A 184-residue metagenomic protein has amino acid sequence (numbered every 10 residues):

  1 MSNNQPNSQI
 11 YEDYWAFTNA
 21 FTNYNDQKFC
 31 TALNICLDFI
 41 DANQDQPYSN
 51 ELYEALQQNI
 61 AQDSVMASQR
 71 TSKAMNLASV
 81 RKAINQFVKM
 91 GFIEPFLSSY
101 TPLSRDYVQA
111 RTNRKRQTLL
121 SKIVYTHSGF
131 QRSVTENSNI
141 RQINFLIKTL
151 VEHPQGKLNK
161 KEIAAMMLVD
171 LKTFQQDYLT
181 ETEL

Functional and structural regions predicted by a protein language model:
S2-L184: Donor-sugar nucleotide-binding helix/loop cap in glycosyltransferases
